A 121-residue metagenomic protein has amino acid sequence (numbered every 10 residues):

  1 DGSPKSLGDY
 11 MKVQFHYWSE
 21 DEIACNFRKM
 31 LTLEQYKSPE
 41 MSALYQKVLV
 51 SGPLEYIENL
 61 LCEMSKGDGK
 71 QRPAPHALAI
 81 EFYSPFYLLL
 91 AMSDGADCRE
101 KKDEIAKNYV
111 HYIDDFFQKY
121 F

Functional and structural regions predicted by a protein language model:
D1-N26, Q71-F82: Hydrophobic alpha-helical connector segments
D1-P4, K29-E34, S84-L88: Short hydrophobic/aromatic-rich motifs at helix boundaries and adjacent loops
K5, S19-T32, P39-K66, K107: Amphipathic alpha-helical packing segments from all-alpha helical-bundle domains
D9, V13, M30, Y56-N59 (+2 more regions): Alpha-helical elements of Rossmann-like donor-binding domains used by nucleotide-donor carbohydrate transfer enzymes
Y17, D21, E34, S38 (+2 more regions): Phosphate/oxyanion-binding loops and surfaces in catalytic or ligand/nucleic-acid-binding neighborhoods
A43, S51, C62-D114: Hydrophobic/aromatic-rich alpha-helical bundle segments in the mid-to-C-terminal region
D115-F121: Short amphipathic alpha-helical segments
